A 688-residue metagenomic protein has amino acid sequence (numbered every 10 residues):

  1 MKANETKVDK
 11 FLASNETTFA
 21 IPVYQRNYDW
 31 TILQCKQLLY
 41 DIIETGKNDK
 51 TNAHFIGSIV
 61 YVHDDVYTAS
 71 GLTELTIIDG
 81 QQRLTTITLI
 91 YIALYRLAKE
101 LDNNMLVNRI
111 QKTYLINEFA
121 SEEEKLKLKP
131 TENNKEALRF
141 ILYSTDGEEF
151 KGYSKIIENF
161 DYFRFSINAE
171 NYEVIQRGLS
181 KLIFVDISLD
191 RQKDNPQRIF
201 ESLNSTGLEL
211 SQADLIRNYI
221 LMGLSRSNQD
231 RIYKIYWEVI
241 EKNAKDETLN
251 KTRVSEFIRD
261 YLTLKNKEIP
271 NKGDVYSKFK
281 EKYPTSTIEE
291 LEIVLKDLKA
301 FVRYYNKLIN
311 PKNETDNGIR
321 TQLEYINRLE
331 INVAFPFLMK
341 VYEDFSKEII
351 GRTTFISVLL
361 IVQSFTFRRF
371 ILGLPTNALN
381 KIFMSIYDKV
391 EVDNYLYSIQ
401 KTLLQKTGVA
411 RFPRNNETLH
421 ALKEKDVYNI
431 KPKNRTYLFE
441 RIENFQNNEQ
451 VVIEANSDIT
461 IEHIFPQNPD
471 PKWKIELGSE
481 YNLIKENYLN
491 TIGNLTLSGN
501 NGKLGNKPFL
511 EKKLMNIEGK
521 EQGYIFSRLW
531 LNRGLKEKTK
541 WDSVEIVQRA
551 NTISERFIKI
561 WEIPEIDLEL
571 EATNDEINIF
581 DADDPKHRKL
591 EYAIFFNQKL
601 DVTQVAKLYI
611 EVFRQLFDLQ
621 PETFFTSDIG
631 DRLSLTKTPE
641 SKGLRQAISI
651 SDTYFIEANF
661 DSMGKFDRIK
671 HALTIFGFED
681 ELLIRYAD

Functional and structural regions predicted by a protein language model:
K2-I269, E511-K512, N516-W530, G534-I566: Glycine- and hydrophobic-rich flexible loops that cap the catalytic core of alpha/beta enzyme folds
V8-E16, N52-G71, A169-Q176, D190 (+4 more regions): Active-site-adjacent bridging/hinge elements
K36, A53, T85-T88, S154-I157 (+16 more regions): Non-catalytic, well-ordered alpha-helical scaffold segments
D41-T73, V392-K538, I553-S554, I560: Betabetaalpha-Me/HNH-type nuclease active-site subdomain
T76-R83, Q176-L179, S188-N195, Q212 (+9 more regions): Secondary-structure capping and boundary motifs in well-ordered enzyme cores
L84-E100, P466-G478, L616: Short active-site loop/helix that positions an aromatic residue
F184, A213-I216, L221-F439, K536-E537 (+1 more regions): A cross-family structural signal marking well-folded subdomains
Q548, E555-D688: Intrinsically disordered, charged low-complexity linkers and terminal tails that flank or connect structured domains
